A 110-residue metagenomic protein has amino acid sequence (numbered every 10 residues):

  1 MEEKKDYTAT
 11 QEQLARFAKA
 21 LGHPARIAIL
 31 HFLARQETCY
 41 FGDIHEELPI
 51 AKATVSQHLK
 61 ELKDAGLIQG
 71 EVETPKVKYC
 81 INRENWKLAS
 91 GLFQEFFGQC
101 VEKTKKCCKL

Functional and structural regions predicted by a protein language model:
E2-Q13, R35, R83-L110: Amphipathic alpha-helical dimerization/coiled-coil segments that flank or bridge DNA-binding/regulatory modules
E12-A51, E73-N85: N-terminal helix-turn-helix DNA-binding core of bacterial DNA-binding proteins
E46, K63-D64: Alpha-helical residues within the helix-turn-helix
H58: Residues within the DNA-recognition helix of helix-turn-helix
